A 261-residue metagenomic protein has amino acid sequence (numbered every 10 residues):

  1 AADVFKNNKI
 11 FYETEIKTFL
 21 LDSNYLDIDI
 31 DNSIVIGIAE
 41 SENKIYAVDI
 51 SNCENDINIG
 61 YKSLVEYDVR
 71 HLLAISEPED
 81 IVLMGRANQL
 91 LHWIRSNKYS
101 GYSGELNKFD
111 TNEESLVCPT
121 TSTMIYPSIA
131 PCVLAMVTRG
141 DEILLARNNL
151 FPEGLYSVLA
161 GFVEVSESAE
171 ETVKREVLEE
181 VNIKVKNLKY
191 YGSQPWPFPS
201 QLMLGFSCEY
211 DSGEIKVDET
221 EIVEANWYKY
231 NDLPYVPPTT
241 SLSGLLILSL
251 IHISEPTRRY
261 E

Functional and structural regions predicted by a protein language model:
A1-I30: General detector of N-terminal leader/presequence modules that precede the first folded domain
I10, F19, N43-I45, L116 (+1 more regions): Hydrophobic residues embedded in beta-strands of well-ordered beta-sheets
I16-L20, S115-P119, L188: Short Pro/Gly-enriched beta-strand edge/turn motifs at strand-loop
I28-S76, V163-L246: Unchanged
P78-A87: Short basic alpha-helical hairpin corresponding to helix-turn-helix/winged-helix-like nucleic-acid-binding
R86-M136: Cys/His-rich short segments
S115-V158, K184-V185, C208: N-terminal strand-loop-strand
I251-E261: Single conserved hydrophobic/aromatic residue that forms the stacking wall/gate of nucleotide- or nucleobase-binding
